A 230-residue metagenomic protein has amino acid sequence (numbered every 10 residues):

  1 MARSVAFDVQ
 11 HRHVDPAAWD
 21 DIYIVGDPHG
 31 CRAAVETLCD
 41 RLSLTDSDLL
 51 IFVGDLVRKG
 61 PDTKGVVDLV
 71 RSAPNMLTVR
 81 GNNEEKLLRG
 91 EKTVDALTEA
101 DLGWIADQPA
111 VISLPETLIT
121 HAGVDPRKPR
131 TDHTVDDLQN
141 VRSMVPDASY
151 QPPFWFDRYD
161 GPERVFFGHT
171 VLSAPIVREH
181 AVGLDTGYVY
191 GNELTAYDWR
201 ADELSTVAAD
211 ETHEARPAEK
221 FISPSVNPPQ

Functional and structural regions predicted by a protein language model:
M1-D40, I222-Q230: Short glycine- and acidic-rich boundary segments immediately preceding or forming the N-terminal edge of structured
R3-H11, A33-S43, N75-N83, T120-H121 (+2 more regions): Short low-complexity stretches enriched in small and charged residues
S4, H29-A33, V57-G60, E99 (+2 more regions): Conserved phosphate-coordination/catalytic loops
D8-H11, A18-I22, L49, V53 (+2 more regions): A near-ubiquitous, low-amplitude feature marking generic local secondary-structure context
V14-P16, L44, K86-L194, W199-P229: Acidic, His/Gly-enriched loop-helix segments that form or flank divalent-metal centers in metallo-dependent hydrolases
D21-V25, G30-D95: Core catalytic region of metal-dependent phosphoesterases/phosphodiesterases, especially metallo-beta-lactamase-like
